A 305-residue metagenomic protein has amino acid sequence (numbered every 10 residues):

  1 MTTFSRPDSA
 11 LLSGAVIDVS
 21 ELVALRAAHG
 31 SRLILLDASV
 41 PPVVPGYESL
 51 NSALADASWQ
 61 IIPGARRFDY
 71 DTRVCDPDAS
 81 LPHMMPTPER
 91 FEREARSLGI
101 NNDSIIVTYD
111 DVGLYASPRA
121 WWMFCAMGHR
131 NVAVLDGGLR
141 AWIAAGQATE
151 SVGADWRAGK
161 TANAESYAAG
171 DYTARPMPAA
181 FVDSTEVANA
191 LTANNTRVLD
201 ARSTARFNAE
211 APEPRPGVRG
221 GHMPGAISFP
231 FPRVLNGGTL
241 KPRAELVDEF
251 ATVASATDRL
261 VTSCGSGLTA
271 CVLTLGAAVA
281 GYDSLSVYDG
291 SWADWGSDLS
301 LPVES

Functional and structural regions predicted by a protein language model:
M1-S305: Cytosolic catalytic domains that perform sulfur/thiol-centered chemistry
